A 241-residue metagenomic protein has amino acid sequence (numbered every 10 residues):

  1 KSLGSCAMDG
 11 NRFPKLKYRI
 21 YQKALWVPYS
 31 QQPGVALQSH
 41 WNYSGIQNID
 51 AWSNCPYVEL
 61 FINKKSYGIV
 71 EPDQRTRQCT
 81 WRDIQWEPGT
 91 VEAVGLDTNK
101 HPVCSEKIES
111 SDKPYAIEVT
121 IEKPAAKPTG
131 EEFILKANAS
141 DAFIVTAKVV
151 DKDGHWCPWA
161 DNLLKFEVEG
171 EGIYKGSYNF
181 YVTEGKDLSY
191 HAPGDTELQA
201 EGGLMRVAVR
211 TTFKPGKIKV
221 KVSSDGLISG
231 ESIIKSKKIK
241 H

Functional and structural regions predicted by a protein language model:
K1-D73, C79-P102: Extended substrate-binding grooves/exosites of carbohydrate-active enzymes
A51-W52, V94-G95, T129-E132, A137-P158 (+2 more regions): Beta-strand-rich structural segments
N54-P56, L60-Y67, S105-K107, A142 (+1 more regions): Short flexible loop/turn segments that cap and initiate beta-strands
T80-W86, A192-F213: Short, hydrophobic beta-strand segments
W86-T90, A142, P215-K217: Extracellular Ig-like/FN3 beta-sandwich strand-entry sites
K100-D112, I228-K238: Edge beta-strands of extracellular beta-sandwich domains
E106-L135, I239-H241: Low-complexity, Pro/Ser/Thr- and charge-rich linker/hinge segments at domain boundaries
G216-E231: Ser/Thr/Pro-rich, low-complexity mucin-like regions that serve as glycosylated stalks/linkers or repetitive adhesive
